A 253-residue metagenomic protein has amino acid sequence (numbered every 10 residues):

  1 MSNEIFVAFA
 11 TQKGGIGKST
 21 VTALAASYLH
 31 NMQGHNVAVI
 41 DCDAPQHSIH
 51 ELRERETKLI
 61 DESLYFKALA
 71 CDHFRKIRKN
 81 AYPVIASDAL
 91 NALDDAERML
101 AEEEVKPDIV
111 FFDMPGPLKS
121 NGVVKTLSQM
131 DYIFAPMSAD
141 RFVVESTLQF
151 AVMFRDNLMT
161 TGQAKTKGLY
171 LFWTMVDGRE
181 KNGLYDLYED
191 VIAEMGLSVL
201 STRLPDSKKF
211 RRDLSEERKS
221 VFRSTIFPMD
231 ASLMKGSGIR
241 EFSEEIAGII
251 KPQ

Functional and structural regions predicted by a protein language model:
M1-Q12: Extreme N-terminal, non-catalytic leader segments that precede Walker-type/kinase nucleotide-binding cores
A10-I16, N31-V110: P-loop/Walker-type NTP enzyme "switch/lid" segment
T20-V21: Hydrophobic positions on the alpha1 helix immediately C-terminal to the Walker A/P-loop
L24-Y28: Active-site signature of alpha/beta-hydrolase-fold catalytic machinery across serine- and Asp/Cys-nucleophile hydrolases
N121-R141: Inter-motif core of Ras-like GTPase G domains
T147-Q163: Conserved C-terminal guanine-recognition region of P-loop GTPase G domains, centered on the G4
M175-S224: Beta-strand-loop-alpha "switch" segments that mediate conformational coupling across diverse proteins
F210-S243, A247: Inter-lobe coupling/hinge region of RecA-like P-loop helicase motors
